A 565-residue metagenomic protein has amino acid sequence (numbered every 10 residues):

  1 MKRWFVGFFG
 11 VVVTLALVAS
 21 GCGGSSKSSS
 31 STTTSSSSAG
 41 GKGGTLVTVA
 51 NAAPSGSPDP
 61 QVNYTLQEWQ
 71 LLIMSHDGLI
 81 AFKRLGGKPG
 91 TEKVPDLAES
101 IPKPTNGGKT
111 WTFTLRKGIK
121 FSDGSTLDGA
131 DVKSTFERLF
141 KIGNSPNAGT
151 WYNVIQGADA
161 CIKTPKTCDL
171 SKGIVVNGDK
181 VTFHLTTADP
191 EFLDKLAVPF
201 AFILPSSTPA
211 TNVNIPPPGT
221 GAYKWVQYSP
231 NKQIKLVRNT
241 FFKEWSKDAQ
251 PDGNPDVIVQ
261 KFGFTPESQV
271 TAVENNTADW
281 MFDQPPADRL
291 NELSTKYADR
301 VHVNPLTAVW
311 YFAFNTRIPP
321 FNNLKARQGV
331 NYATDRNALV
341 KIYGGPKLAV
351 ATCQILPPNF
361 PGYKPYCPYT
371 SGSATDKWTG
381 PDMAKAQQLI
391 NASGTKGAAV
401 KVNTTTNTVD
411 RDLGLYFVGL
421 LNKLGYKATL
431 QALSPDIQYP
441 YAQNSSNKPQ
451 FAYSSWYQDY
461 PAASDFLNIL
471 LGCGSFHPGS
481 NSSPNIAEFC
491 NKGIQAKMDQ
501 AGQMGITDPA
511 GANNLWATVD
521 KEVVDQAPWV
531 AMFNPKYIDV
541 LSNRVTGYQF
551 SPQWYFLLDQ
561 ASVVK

Functional and structural regions predicted by a protein language model:
T48-V49, G124, V273, P285 (+4 more regions): Periplasmic binding protein-like
V49-N106, P218: N-terminal lobe/hinge region of extracytoplasmic solute-binding protein
K83-K88, H184, A188-G253, V257 (+2 more regions): Gly/Pro-rich hinge or "lid" segments in bacterial periplasmic/extracellular proteins
T114, T126, K133, K141-P205 (+1 more regions): Surface-exposed binding/hinge segments that line and control ligand-binding clefts or catalytic entry sites
I174-V175, Q328, V340, A374-T379 (+3 more regions): Extracytoplasmic/peripheral linker and loop segments enriched in polar/acidic and small residues with frequent Thr/Pro
P209-T211, F242-E292, K427: Ligand-site clamp/hinge motif
Y223, K347-A392, V409-D412, T507: Structural transition elements
R317, F321-G362, L413, V523-A531: Periplasmic-binding protein-like
